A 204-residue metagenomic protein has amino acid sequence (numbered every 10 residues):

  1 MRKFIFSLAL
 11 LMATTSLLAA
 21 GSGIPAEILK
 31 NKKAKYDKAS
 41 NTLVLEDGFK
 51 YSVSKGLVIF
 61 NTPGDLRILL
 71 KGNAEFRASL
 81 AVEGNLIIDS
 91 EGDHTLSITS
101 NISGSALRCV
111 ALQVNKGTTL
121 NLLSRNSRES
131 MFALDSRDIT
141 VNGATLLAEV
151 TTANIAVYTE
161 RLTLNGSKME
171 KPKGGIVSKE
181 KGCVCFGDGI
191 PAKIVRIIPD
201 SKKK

Functional and structural regions predicted by a protein language model:
F4-A13: Sec-dependent N-terminal signal peptides
T15-A19: Sec/Tat signal peptide C-region and signal peptidase I cleavage site
A20-K204: A composition-driven surface/loop motif
